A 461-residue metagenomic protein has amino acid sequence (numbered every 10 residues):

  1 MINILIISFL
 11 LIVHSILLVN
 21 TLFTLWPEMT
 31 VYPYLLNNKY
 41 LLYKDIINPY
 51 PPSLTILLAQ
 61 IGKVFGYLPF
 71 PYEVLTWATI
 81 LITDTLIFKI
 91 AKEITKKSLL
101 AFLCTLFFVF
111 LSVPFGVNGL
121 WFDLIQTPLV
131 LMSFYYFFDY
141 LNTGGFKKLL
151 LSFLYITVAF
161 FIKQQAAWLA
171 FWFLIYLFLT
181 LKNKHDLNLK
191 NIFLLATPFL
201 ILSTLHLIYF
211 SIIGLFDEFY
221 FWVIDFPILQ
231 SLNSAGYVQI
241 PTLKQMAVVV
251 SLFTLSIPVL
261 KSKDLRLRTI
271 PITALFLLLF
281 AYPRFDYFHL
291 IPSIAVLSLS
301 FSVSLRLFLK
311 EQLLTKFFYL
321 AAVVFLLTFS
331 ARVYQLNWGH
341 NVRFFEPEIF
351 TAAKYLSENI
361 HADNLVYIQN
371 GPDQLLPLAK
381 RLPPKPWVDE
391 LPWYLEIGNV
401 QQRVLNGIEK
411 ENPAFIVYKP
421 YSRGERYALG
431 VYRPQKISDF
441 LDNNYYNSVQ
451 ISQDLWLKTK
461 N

Functional and structural regions predicted by a protein language model:
S8, V74-T95, M132-Y136: Transmembrane-helix motifs of polytopic, lipid-linked glycan transferases
D84-F110, T127-P128, G144-K147: Transmembrane-helix signature of polytopic, membrane-embedded enzymes that assemble or transfer cell-envelope glycans
T85, K244-L277, F301: Hydrophobic, aromatic-rich transmembrane alpha-helices and their immediate juxtamembrane boundary segments
K92-T95, L131-L151, F253-L265, L305: Membrane-interface transmembrane helices that cradle and orient dolichyl/undecaprenyl
G116-Q126: Short acidic/glycine- and proline-prone juxtamembrane loop motifs at membrane-interface regions of multi-pass membrane
K148-Q164, A170-Y176, I201, T273-A281: Membrane-interface alpha helices of multi-pass inner-membrane proteins
F171, N341-Y427, I451-Q453, K458: Short periplasmic/luminal acceptor-recognition loop of GT-C membrane glycosyltransferases, typified by
P283-K316: Hydrophobic/aromatic-rich transmembrane helices and adjacent perimembrane loops
